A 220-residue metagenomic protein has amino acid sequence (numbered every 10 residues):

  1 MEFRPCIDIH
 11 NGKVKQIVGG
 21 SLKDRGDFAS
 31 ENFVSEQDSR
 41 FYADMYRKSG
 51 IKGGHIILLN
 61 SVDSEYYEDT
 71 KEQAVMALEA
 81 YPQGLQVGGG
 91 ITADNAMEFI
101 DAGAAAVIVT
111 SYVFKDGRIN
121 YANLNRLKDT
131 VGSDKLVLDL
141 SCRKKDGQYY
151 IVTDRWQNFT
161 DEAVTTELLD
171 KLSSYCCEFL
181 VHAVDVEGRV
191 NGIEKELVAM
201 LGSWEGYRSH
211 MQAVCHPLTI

Functional and structural regions predicted by a protein language model:
M1-F3, G50-G53, Y81-L85, A104-A105 (+3 more regions): Short, well-ordered coil/turn segments that N-cap beta-strands
D8, Y46, G54, V87 (+4 more regions): Conserved, mostly hydrophobic/aromatic
H10, Q16-R25, I100-V186: Conserved anion-binding
V14-E68: N-terminal beta-alpha supersecondary unit
F33-Y46, T92-E98, D161-K171: Short, acidic/polar
G53-E72, S111-R118, V181-N191: Glycine-rich, proline-tolerant flexible connector loops at the mouths of alpha/beta enzymes
Y67-A74, N120-N125, D161-T166, N191-M200: Charged helix-capping and loop-helix junction motifs
Q73-A106, E196-I220: Catalytic cores of alpha/beta
